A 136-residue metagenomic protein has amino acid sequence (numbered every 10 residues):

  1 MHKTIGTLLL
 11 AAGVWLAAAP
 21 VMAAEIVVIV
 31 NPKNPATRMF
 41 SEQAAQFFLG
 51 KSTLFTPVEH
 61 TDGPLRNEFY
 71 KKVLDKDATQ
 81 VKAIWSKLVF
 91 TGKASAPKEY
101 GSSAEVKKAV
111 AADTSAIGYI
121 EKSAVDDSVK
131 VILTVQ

Functional and structural regions predicted by a protein language model:
M1-L9: Bacterial N-terminal signal peptides that target proteins for export
A12-G13: Interaction-prone helical segments in low-complexity regions
L16-A23: Sec/Tat signal peptide C-region and signal peptidase I cleavage site
A23-Q136: Flexible loop/hinge segments at secondary-structure junctions
